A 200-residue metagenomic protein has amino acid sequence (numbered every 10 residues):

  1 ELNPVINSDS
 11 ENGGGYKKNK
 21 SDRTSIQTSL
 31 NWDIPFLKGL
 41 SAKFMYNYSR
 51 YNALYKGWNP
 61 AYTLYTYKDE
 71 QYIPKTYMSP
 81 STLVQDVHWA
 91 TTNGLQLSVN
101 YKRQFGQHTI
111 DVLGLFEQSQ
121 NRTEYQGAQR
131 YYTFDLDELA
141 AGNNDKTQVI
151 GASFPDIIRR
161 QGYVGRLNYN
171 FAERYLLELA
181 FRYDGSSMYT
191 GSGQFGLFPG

Functional and structural regions predicted by a protein language model:
E1-V5, N59-S81, R122-G151: Surface-exposed loop/turn segments flanking beta-strands in extracellular/periplasmic regions
P4-G57, L83-Q104, D111, T123-Y125 (+2 more regions): Outer-membrane beta-barrel transmembrane strands
L113-L115: Long, low-complexity, repeat-rich, intrinsically disordered, solvent-exposed domains used in surface/appendage assembly
E117-N121: Active-site lining segments of carbohydrate-active enzymes
N168, G196-G200: Feature captures outer-membrane beta-barrel proteins of Gram-negative bacteria and organelles
Y183-G185, L197-F198: Active-site-proximal loop/short-helix segments that contain or immediately flank catalytic acid/base residue(s)
S187-S192: Solvent-exposed loop/turn segments connecting transmembrane beta-strands in outer-membrane beta-barrel proteins
